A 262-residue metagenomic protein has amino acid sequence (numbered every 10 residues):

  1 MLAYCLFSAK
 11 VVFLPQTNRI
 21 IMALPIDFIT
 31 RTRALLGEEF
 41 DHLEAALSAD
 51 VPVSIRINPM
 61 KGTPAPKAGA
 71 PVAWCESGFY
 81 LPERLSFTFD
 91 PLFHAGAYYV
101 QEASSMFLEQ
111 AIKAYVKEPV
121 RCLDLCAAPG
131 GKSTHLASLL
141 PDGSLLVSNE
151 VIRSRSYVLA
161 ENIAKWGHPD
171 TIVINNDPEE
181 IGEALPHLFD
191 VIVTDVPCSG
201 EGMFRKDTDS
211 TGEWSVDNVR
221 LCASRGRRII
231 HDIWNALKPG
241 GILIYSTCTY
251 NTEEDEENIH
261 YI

Functional and structural regions predicted by a protein language model:
M1-I262: S-adenosylmethionine
